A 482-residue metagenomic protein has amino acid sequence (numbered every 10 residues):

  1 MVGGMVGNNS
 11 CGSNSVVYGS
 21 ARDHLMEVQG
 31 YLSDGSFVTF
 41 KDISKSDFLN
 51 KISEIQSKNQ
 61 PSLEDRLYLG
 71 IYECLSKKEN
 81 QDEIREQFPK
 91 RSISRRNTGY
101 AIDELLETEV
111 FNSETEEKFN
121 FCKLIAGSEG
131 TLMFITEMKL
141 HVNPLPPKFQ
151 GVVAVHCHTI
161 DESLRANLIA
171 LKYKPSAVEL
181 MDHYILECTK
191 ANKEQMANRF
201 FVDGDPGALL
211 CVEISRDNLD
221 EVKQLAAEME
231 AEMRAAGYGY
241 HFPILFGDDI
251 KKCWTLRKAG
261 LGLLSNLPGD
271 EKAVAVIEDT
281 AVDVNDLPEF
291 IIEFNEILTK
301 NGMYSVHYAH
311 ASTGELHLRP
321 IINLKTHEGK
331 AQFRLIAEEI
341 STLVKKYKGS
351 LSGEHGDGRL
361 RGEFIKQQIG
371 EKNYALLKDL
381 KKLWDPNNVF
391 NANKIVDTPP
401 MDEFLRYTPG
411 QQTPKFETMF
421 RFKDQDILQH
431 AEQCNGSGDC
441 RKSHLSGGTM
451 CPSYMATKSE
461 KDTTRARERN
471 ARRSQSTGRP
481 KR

Functional and structural regions predicted by a protein language model:
M1-D161, V389-V396, M401-Q425: FAD-binding subdomain of flavoenzyme oxidoreductases
M1-M5, S94-L105, E179-Q195, P243-A259 (+5 more regions): A glycine-rich phosphate-binding loop feature that marks nucleotide/adenosyl-phosphate handling sites
I43, M138-L145, L164-N167, L171-E271 (+5 more regions): Terminal amphipathic helices with adjacent charged low-complexity linkers/tails
D65-L67, I71-C74, K78-G99, K118 (+5 more regions): Flexible, glycine/charged-enriched surface loops at secondary-structure junctions
Q150-V155, P206-R216, D270-T280, L316-T326 (+1 more regions): Short, hydrophobic beta-strand segments
V153, S163-A166, V178, M229 (+6 more regions): Extended, hydrophobic alpha-helical segments in both membrane/secreted and soluble proteins
L263-E271, I369-D426, E432-Q433, R441: Activity-critical C-terminal alpha-helical subdomain
Y407-S437, R441-R482: Ferredoxin-type iron-sulfur electron-transfer modules in oxidoreductases and energy-metabolism complexes
